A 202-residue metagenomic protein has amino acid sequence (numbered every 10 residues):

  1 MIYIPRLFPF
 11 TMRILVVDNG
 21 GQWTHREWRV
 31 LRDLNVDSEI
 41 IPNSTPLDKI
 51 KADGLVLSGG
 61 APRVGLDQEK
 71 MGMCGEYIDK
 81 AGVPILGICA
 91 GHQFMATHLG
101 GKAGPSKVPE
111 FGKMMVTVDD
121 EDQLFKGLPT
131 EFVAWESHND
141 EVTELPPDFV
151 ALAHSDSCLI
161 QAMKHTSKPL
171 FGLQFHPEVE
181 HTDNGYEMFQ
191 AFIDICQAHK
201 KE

Functional and structural regions predicted by a protein language model:
M1-T11: N-terminal amphipathic/basic-hydrophobic helices that include classical n-h-c signal peptides and signal-anchor
I4-R6, G20, C158: Intrinsic disorder/low-complexity detector
T11, L57-S58, P169-L173: General secondary-structure edge motif
R13-I14, G21-I88, Q93, L99 (+1 more regions): Flexible gly/pro-rich beta->alpha loop and the following alpha-helix that scaffold active-site loops
D18-G21, N35, E136, V179: Residues at alpha-helix boundaries and short interhelical turns
N19, L57-A61, N139, F175-P177: Glycine-rich His-Gly loop
G72-I88, Q93-E187, A191-I195: Pocket-forming structural segment of enzyme catalytic cores
D194-E202: Generic C-terminal helix-cap and adjacent flexible tail
